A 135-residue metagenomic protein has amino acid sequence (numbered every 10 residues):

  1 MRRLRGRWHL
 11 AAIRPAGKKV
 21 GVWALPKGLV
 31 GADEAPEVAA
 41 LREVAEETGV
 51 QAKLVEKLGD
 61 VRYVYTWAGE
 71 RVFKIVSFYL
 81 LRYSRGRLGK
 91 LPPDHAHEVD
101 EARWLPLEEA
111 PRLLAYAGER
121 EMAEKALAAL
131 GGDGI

Functional and structural regions predicted by a protein language model:
M1-L25: N-terminal strand-loop-strand
R2-R5, A16-G17, R82-R87, L107-E109: Short loop segments at secondary-structure junctions
A12, F78-L80, A102-W104: Conserved hydrophobic/aromatic beta-strand scaffold that supports enzyme active sites
A24, F73, W104: Short aromatic/basic micro-patch
L25-L58: The catalytic Nudix box helix
G49-R87: Active-site segment of metal-dependent pyrophosphate-handling enzymes, primarily the Nudix hydrolase catalytic core
G89-A123: NUDIX/MutT-family hydrolases
K125-D133: C-terminal alpha-helix
